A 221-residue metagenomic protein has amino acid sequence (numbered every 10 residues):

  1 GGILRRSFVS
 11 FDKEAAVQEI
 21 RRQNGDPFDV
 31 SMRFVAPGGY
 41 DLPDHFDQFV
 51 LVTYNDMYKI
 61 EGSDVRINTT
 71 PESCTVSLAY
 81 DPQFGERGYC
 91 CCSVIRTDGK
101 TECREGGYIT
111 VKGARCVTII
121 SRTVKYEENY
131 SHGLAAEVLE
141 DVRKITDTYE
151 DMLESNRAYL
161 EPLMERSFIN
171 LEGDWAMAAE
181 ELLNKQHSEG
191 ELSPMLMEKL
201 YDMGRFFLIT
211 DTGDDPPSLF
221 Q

Functional and structural regions predicted by a protein language model:
G1-Q221: Acidic/polar, glycine-enriched structural segments that form the non-catalytic walls/loops of the carbohydrate-binding
